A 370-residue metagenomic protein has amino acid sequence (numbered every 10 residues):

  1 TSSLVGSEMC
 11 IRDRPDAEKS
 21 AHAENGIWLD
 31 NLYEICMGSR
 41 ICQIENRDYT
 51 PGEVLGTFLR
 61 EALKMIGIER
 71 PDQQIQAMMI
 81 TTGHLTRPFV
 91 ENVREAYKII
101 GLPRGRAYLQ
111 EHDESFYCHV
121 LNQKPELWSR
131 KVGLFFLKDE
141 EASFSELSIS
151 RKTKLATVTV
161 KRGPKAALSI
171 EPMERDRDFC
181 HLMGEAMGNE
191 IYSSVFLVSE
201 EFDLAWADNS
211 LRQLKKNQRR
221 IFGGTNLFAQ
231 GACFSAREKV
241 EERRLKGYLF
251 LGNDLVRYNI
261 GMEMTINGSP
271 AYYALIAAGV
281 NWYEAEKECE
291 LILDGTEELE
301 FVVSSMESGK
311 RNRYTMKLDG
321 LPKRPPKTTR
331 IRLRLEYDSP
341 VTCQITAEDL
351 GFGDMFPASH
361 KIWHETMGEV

Functional and structural regions predicted by a protein language model:
T1-I11: Single conserved hydrophobic/aromatic residue that forms the stacking wall/gate of nucleotide- or nucleobase-binding
S3, E126-S143, S148-S150, S199-F202 (+2 more regions): A short acidic Gly-Thr/Ser loop motif
S20-D30, I149-M183, S235, Y283-E300: Glycine-rich phosphate-binding loop plus the immediately following alpha-helix
C36-S39, E69-E95: Short beta-strand-loop/turn "lid" adjacent to the catalytic site in phosphate-handling enzymes
A62-A77, Q123-K124, D178-S194: Phosphate/pyrophosphate-binding loops at sites that engage ATP/ADP/AMP, CoA/4′-phosphopantetheine, polyphosphate
M79-F89, E185-R212, R220-G224: Glycine-rich phosphate-binding loops at beta-strand->alpha-helix junctions
L102-L137, L227-L249, P325: Conserved phosphate-binding catalytic cores of ATP/NTP-utilizing and phosphoryl-transfer enzymes
L245-V370: Acidic low-complexity intrinsically disordered segments
